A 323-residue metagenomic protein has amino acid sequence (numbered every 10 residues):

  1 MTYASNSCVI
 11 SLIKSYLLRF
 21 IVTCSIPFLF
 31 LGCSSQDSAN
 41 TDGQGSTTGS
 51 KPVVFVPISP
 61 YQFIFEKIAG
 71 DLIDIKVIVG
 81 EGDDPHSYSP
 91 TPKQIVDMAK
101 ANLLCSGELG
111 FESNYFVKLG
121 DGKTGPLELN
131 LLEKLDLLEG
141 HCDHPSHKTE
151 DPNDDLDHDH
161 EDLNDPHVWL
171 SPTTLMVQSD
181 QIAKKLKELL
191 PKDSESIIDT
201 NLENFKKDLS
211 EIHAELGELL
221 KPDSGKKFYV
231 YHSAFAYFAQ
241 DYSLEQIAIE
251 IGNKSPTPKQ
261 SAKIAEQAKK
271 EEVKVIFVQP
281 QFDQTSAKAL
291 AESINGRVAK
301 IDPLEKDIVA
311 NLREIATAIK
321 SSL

Functional and structural regions predicted by a protein language model:
M1-S15: N-terminal secretory signal peptides that target proteins for export/translocation
Y3, C33-L323: Extracytoplasmic metal-acquisition and chelation regions
L12, Y16-F30: Bacterial N-terminal signal peptides
